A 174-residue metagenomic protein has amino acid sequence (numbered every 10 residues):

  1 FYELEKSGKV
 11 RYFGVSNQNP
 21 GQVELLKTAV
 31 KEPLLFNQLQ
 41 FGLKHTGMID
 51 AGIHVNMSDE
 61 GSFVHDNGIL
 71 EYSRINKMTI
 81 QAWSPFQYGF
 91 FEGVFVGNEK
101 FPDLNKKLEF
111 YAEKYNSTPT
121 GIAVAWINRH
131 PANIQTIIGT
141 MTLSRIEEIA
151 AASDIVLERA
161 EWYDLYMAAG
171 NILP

Functional and structural regions predicted by a protein language model:
F1-P174: Beta/alpha (TIM)-barrel catalytic core signal, keyed to glycine-rich beta->alpha loops juxtaposed to Asp/Glu that bind
